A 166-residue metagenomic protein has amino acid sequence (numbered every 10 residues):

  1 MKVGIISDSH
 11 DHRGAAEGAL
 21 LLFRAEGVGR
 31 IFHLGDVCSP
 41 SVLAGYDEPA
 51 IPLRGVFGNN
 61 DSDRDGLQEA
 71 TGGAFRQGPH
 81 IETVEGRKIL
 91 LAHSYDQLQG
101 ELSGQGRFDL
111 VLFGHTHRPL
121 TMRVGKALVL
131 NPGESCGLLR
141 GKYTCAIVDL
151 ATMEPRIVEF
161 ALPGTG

Functional and structural regions predicted by a protein language model:
M1-E48, S62-G78, K142-T144, F160 (+1 more regions): N-terminal active-site segment of His-dependent metallophosphoesterases
I6-D8, R30-D36, L53-N59, L90-H93 (+2 more regions): Active-site neighborhood of phospho(di)ester-bond hydrolases with catalytic His/Asp-centered motifs
H10-A15, C38-S41, N60-G66, D96-E101 (+2 more regions): Active-site environment of divalent metal-dependent phosphoester hydrolases
A25, G78-E85, S103, R107 (+2 more regions): Binuclear metal-dependent phosphoesterase catalytic core
G29, F57, F75, G114 (+2 more regions): Juxtamembrane helix-loop transition sites at the ends of transmembrane segments in multi-pass membrane proteins
S39-A44, G66-G72, K88-D96, H117-P119 (+3 more regions): Low-complexity, flexible helical/coil segments
L43-V56, A127: Short acidic, glycine/proline-enriched helix-loop-strand junctions
A50-Q97: Helix-adjacent hinge/juxtasegments
